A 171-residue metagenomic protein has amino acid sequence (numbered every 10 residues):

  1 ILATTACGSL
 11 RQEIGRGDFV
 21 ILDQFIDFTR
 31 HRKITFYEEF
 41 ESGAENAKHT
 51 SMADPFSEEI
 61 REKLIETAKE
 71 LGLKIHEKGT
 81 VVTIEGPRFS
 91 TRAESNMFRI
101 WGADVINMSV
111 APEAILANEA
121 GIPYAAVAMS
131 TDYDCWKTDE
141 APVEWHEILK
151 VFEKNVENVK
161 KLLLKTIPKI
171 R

Functional and structural regions predicted by a protein language model:
I1-C135, P142, H146-R171: Glycine-rich phosphate- or other oxyanion-binding loops that anchor nucleotides, phosphorylated ligands
